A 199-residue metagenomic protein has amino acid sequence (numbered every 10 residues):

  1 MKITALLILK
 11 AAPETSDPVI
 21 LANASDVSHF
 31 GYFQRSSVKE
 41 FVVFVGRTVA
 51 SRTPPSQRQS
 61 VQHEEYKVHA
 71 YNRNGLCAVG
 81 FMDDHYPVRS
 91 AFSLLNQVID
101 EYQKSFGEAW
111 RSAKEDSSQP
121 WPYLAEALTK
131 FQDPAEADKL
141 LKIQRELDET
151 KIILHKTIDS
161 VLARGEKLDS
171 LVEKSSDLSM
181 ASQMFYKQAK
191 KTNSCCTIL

Functional and structural regions predicted by a protein language model:
M1-D169, E173-S176, M180-L199: Acidic, low-complexity cytosolic segments
